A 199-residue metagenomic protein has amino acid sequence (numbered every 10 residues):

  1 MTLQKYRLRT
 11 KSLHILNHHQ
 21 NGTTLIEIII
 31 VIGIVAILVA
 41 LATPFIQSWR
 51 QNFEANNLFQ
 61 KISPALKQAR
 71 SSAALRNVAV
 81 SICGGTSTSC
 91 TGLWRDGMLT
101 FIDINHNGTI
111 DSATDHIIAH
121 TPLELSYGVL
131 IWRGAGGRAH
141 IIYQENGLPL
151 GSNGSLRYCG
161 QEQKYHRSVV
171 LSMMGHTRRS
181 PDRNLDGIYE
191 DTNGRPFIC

Functional and structural regions predicted by a protein language model:
T2-H14, L41-K67, S71, L75 (+1 more regions): N-terminal helix-rich module
I29-F45: Alpha-helical hydrophobic helix detector
